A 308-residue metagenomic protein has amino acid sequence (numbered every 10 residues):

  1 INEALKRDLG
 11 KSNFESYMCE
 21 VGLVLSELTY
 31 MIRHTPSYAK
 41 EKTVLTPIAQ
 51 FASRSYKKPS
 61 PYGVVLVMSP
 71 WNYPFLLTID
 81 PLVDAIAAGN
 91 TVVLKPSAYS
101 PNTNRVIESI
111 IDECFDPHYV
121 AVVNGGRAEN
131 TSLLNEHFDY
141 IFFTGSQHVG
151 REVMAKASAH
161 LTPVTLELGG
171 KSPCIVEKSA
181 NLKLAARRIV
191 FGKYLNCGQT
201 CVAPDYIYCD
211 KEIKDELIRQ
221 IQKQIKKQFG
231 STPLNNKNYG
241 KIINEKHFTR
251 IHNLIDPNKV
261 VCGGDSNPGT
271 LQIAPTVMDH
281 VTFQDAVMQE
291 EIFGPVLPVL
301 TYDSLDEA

Functional and structural regions predicted by a protein language model:
I1-Y56: N-terminal Rossmann-like NAD(P)+-binding subdomain of aldehyde/semialdehyde dehydrogenases
L23, Y99, A128, N181 (+4 more regions): Residue-level recognition of oxygen-bearing side chains
L28, G89, V120, I141 (+6 more regions): Residue-level signal for inorganic ion chemistry
P47-L184, Y302: Rossmann-like NAD(P) dinucleotide-binding subdomain of oxidoreductase/dehydrogenase enzymes
K57, I243-K246, L297-L300: Glycosyltransferase donor-binding loop in the core domain
H148-F283, S304-D306: ALDH superfamily catalytic-core signature
T270-A274, E290-V296: Conserved glycine-rich beta-strand-loop-beta hairpin in the small C-terminal domain of fold type I
